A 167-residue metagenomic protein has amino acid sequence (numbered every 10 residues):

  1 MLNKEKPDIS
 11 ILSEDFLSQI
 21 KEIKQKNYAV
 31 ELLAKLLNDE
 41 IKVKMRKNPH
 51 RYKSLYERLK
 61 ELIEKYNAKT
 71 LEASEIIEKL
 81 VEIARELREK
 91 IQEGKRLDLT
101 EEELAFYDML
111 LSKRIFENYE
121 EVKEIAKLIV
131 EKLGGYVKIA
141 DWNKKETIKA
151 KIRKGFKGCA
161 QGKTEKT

Functional and structural regions predicted by a protein language model:
M1-T167: Catalytic cores and motor modules of nucleic-acid processing enzymes
